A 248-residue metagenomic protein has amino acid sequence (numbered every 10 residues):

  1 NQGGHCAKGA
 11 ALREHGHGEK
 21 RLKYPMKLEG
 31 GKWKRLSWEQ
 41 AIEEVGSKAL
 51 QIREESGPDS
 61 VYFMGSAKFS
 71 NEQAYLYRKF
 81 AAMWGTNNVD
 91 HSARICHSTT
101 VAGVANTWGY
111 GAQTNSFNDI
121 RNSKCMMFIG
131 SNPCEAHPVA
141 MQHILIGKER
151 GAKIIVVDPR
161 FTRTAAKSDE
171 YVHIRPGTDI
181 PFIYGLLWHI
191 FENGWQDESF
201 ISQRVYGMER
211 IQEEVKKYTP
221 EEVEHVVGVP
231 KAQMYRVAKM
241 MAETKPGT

Functional and structural regions predicted by a protein language model:
N1-N193, K217, E222, P230 (+1 more regions): N-terminal export/assembly segments and adjacent metallocofactor-ligating motifs of anaerobic energy-metabolism
S56-S60, Q196-I201, T248: Flexible, glycine/charged-enriched surface loops at secondary-structure junctions
W108-T114, I201-R210: Active-site-adjacent structural elements in folded domains
L186, R204-T248: Active-site phosphate/pyrophosphate-binding segments
W188-M208: Membrane-interacting alpha-helical segments
